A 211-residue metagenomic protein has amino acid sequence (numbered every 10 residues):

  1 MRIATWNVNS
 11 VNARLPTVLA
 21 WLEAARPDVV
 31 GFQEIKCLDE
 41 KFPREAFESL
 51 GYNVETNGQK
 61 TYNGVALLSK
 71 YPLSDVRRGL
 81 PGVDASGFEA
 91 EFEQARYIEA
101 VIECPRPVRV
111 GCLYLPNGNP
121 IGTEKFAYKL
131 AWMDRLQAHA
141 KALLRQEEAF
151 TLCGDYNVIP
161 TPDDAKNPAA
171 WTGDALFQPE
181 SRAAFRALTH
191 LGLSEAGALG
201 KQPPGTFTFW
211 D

Functional and structural regions predicted by a protein language model:
M1-S10, P107-G122, C153: Active-site-proximal beta-strand elements of phosphoester/diester hydrolases
I3-N7, L22-E40, V110, H139-P162 (+1 more regions): Active-site beta-strand/loop signature of hydrolases that rely on acidic residues for catalysis
S10-R14, F92, Y128-L136, F177-E180: Soluble or luminal CAZymes and related metallo-dependent hydrolases
N12-E23: Short, acidic/polar
I35-L38, F42-P120: Structured beta-strand-rich core segments of catalytic domains in phosphoester-bond hydrolases
D39-K41, G64-V65, N119-G122, I159-P168 (+1 more regions): Short catalytic/ligand-binding loop motif for oxyanion handling, primarily in non-cytosolic enzymes, centered on
A46, L50-G51, W132-D211: Metal-dependent phosphoesterases centered on the DNase I-like endonuclease/exonuclease/phosphatase
P81-F88, L115-M133, A169-D174: Surface-exposed cleft-lining segments at the edges of enzyme active sites
